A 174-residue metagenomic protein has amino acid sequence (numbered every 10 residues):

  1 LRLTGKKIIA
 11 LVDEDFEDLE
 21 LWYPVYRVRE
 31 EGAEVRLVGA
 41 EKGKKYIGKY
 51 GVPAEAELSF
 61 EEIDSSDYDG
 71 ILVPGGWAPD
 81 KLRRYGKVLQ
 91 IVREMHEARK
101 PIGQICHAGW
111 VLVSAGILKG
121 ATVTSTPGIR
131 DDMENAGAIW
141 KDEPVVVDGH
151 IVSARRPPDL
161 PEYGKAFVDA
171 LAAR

Functional and structural regions predicted by a protein language model:
L1-A98, I102, V111-T122, R130-R174: Extended, subdomain-level signal for the structured scaffold at the beginning of enzyme domains
C106: Catalytic nucleophile serine of serine hydrolases, specifically the conserved "nucleophile elbow" pentapeptide
